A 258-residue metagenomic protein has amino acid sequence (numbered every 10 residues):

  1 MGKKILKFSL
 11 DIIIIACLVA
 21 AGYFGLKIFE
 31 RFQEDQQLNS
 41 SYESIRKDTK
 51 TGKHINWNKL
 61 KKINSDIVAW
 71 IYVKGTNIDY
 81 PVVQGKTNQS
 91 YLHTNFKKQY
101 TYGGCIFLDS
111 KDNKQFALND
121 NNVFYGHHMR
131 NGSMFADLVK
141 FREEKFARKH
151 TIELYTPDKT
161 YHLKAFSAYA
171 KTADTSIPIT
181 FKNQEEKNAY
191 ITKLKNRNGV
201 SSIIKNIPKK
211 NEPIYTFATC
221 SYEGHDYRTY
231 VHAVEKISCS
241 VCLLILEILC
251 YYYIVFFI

Functional and structural regions predicted by a protein language model:
M1-K4: N-terminal Lys/Arg-rich, disordered targeting/topogenic segments
K7, V241-I245: Intrinsically disordered, low-complexity serine/threonine-rich segments
S9-G25: Hydrophobic membrane-insertion alpha-helices, especially the h-region of bacterial N-terminal signal peptides
A21-S238: Solvent-exposed, non-transmembrane regions of membrane-associated and secreted proteins
C239-C242, C250: Cysteine-centered motifs
I248-C250, I254-V255: Targeting/processing segments of secretory and organellar proteins
